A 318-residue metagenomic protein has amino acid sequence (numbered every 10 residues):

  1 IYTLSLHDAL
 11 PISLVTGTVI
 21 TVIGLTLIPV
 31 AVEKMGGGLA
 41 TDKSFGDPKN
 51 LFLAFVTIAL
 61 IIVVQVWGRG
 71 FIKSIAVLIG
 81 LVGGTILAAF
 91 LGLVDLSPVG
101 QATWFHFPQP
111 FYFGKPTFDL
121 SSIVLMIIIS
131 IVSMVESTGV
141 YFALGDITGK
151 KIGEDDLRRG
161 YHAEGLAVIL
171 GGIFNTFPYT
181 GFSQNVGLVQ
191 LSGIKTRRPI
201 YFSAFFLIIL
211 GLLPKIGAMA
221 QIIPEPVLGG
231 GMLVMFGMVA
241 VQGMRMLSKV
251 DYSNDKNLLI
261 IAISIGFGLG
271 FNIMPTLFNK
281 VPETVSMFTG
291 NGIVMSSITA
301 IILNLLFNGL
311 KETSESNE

Functional and structural regions predicted by a protein language model:
I1-I86, F90-V94, A204, I209-S314: Membrane-embedded alpha-helical modules
L6, F113-P116, L191, V281: Juxtamembrane loop-transmembrane helix junctions in multi-pass integral membrane proteins, especially the extracellular
D8, L96-F111, D146-K150, G160 (+1 more regions): Intrinsically disordered, low-complexity non-transmembrane regions of multi-pass membrane transporters
S13, K49-F52, G114-S122, I152-G160 (+3 more regions): Membrane-interfacial loop-to-helix junctions in multi-pass transporters
G46-I58, I75-A76, L91, F111-V140 (+1 more regions): Hydrophobic, membrane-embedded alpha-helices of multi-pass small-molecule transporters
I72, T117, S121, S130-M134 (+6 more regions): Hydrophobic alpha-helical scaffolding
L125-R197, S316-N317: Membrane-embedded helical hairpins/re-entrant loop segments and their flanking transmembrane helices within multi-pass
Q190-L210: N-terminal signal-anchor transmembrane alpha-helix
